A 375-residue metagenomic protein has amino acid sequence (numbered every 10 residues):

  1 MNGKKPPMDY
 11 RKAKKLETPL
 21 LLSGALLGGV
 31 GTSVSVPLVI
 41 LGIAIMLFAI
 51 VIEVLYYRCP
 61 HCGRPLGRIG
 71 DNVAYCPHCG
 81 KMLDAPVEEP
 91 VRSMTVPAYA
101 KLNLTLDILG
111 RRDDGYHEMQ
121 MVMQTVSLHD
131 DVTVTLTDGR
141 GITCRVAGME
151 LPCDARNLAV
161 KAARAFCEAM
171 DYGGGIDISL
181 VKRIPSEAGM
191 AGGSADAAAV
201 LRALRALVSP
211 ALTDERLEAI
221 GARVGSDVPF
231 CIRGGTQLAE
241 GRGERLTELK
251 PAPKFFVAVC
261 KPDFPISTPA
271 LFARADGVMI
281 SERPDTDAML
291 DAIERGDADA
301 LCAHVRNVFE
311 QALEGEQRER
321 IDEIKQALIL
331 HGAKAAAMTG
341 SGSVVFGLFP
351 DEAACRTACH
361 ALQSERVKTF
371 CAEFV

Functional and structural regions predicted by a protein language model:
M1-V54: Long, charged N-terminal interaction/targeting segments
Y56, V73: Residues immediately within or flanking Cys/His clusters that coordinate Zn2+ in small zinc-binding modules
C59-C62, C76-C79: Short cysteine-rich clusters marking metal-coordination/redox-active sites
L66, L83: Cys/His-rich microdomains that often coordinate metals
V91-A188, A206-E215, A252-P253, K261-F264: ATP-binding N-lobe of GHMP and related small-molecule kinases
G175, A197, L201-L238: Contiguous, small/hydrophobic- and glycine-enriched helical/loop subdomains that border and often "cap" functional
S179-V208, S226, A333-F349: Glycine/serine-rich anion-binding loops at beta->alpha junctions that coordinate negatively charged ligand groups
R233, L238-A335, P350-Q363, V367-V375: Conserved, helical-rich catalytic subdomain that frames metal- and/or nucleotide-binding sites in enzyme alpha/beta
